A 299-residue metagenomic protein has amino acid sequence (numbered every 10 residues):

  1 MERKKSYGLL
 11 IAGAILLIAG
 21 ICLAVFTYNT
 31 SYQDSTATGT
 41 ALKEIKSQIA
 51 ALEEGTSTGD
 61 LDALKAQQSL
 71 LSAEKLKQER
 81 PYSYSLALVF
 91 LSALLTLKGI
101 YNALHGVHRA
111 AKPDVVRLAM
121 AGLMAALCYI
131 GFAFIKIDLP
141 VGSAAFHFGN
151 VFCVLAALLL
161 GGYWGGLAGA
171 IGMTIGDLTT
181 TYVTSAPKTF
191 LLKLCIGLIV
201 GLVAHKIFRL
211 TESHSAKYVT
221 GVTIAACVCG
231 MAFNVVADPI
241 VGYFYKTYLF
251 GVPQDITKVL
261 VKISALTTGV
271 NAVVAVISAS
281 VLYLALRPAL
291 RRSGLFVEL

Functional and structural regions predicted by a protein language model:
E2-T36, K43-S47, A51-L299: Loop-helix junctions at membrane interfaces
